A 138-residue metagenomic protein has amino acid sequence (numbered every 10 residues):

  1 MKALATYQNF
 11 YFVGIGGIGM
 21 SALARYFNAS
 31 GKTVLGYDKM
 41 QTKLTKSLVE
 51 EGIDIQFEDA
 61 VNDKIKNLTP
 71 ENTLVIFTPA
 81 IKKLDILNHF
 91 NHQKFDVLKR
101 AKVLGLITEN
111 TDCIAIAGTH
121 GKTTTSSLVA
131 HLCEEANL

Functional and structural regions predicted by a protein language model:
M1-D54, P70-V75, F90-F95, S127 (+1 more regions): ATP-dependent carboxylate-amine ligase
G14, F57, G118: Pocket-edge structural micro-motifs
Y26, D63-N67, P79-L138: Phosphate-binding loop of NTP-binding sites
D54-P70: Short acidic low-complexity segments
